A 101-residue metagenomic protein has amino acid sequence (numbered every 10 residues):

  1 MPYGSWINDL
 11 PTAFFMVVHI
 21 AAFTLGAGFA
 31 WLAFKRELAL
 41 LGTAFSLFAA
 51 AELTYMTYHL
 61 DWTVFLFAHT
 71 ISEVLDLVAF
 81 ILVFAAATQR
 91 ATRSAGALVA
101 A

Functional and structural regions predicted by a protein language model:
M1-A101: Polytopic alpha-helical membrane-helix bundles and their juxtamembrane interface segments in multi-pass membrane
